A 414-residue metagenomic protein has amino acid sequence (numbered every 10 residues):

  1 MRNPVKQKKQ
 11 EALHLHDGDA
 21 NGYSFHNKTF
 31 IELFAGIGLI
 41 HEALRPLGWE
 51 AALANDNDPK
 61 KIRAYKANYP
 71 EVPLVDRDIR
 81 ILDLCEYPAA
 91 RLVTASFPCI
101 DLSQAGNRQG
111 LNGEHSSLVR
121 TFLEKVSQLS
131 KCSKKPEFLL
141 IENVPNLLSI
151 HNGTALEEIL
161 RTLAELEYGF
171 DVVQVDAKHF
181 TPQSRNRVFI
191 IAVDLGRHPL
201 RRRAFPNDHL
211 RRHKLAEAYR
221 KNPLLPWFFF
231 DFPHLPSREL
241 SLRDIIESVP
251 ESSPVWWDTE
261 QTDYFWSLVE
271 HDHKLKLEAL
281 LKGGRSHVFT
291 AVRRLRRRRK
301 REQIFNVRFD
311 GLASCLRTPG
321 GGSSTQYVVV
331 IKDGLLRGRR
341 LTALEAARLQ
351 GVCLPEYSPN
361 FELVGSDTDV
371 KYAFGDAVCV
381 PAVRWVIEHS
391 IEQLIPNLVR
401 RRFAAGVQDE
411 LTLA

Functional and structural regions predicted by a protein language model:
R2-K135, P145-E157: Core alpha/beta nucleotide-donor-binding catalytic domains of modification enzymes
D17, S252-A414: C-terminal target-recognition/interaction regions appended to catalytic cores
G38, P59, P98-L102, P145-N146 (+4 more regions): Short, solvent-exposed loop/turn segments at secondary-structure junctions
L82-A90, Q104-R308: Class I S-adenosyl-L-methionine
S96, F138, R340-A343: Short aromatic/basic micro-patch
F97-P98, P136, C353, V380: Proline-centered helix-kink/hinge sites
